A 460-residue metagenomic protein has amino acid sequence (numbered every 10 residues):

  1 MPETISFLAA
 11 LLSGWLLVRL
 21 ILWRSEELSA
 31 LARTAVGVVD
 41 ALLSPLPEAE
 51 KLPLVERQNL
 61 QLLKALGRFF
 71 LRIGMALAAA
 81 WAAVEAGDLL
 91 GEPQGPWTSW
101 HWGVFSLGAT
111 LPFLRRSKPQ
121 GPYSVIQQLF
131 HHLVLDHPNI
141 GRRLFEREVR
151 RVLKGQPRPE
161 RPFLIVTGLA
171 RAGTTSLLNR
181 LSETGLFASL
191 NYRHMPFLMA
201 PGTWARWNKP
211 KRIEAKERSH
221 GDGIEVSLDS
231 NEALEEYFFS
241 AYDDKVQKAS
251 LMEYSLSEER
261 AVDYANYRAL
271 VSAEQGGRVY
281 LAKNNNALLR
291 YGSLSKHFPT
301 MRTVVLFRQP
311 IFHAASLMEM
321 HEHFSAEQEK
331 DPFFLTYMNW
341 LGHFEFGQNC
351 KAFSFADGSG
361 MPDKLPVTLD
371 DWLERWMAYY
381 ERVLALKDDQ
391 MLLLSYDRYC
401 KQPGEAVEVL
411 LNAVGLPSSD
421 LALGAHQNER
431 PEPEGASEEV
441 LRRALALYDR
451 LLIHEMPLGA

Functional and structural regions predicted by a protein language model:
M1-R19, L89-H101: Long, highly hydrophobic alpha-helical transmembrane signal-anchor segments
I21-E50: Membrane-interface amphipathic/juxtamembrane segments adjacent to transmembrane helices
E48-A76: Loop-to-transmembrane boundary segments
A79-P119: Alpha-helical transmembrane segments and their immediate juxtamembrane interface regions
Q120-Q156, S325-A460: PAPS-dependent sulfotransferases, especially Golgi type II membrane carbohydrate sulfotransferases
T175-A188: A conserved segment at the C-terminal end of the G1
R193-L281, N349-F353: PAPS-dependent sulfation machinery
K283-N285, L294-E319: Conserved phosphate-donor/acceptor-positioning beta-strand/loop module used by diverse small-molecule
